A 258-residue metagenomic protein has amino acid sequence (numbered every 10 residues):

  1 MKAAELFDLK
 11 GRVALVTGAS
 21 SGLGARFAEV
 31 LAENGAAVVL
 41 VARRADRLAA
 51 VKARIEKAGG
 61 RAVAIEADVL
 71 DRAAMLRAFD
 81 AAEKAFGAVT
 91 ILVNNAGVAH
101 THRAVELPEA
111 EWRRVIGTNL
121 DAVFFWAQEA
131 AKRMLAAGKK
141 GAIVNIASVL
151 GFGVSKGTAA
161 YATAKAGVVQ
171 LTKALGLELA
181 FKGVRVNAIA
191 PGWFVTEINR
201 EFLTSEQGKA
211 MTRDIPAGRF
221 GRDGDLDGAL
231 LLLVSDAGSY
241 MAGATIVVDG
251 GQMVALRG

Functional and structural regions predicted by a protein language model:
M1-E5, G153, L231, A242-G258: Short C-terminal tail/terminal secondary-structure segment of NAD(P)H-dependent dehydrogenase/reductase domains
V13, S20-S21: Conserved glycine-rich cofactor-binding loop
H102-V105, G153-A159, F181-K182, G218 (+1 more regions): Active-site loop immediately N-terminal to the catalytic Tyr-X3-Lys motif of short-chain dehydrogenase/reductase
R103-A104, P108-I116, M211: Substrate-binding pocket helix/loop in short-chain dehydrogenase/reductase
A127, A164, T172: Active-site helix of classical SDR
K132, L177-F181, S239: Alpha-helical segment proximal to the catalytic Tyr-Lys
S148: Residue(s) in the substrate-gating loop at a strand-loop-helix junction that position the organic substrate next
